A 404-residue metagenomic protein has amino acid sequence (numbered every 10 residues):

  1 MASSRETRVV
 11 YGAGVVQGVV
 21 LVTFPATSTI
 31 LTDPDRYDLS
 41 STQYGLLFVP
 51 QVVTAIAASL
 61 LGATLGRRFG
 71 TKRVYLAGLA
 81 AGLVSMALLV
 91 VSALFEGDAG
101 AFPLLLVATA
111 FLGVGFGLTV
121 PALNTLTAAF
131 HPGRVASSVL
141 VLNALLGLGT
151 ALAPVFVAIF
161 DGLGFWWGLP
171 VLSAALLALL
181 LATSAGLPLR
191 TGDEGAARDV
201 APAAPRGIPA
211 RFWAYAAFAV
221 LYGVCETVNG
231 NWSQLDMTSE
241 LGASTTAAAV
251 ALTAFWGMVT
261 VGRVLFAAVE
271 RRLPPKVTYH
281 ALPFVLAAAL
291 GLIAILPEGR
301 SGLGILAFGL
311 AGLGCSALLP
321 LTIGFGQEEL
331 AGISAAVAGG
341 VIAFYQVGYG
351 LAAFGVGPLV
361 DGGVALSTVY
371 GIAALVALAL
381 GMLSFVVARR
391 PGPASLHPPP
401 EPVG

Functional and structural regions predicted by a protein language model:
V15, G100-L118, L303-S316: Hydrophobic core of transmembrane alpha-helices in multi-pass small-molecule transporters, especially MFS/SLC-type
F24-P25, A210-T253, G257-V261: Extracytoplasmic gate region of multi-pass secondary transporters
A58-R73, D161, G262-P275, P297 (+1 more regions): Helix-to-loop junctions at the C-terminal end of transmembrane segments in multipass secondary transporters
A80-D98, V285-E298: C-terminal ends and interior cores of transmembrane alpha-helices in multi-pass membrane transporters/permeases
L118-H131, A317-L330: Intracellular juxtamembrane helix-capping segments at the cytosolic ends of symmetry-related transmembrane helices
G133, V141-G192: Helix-loop-helix hairpin linking two adjacent transmembrane segments in secondary transporters
T150, G332-V364: A late C-terminal transmembrane helix in Major Facilitator Superfamily
K276-T322: C-terminal transmembrane helical hairpin of 12-TM major facilitator-type secondary transporters
